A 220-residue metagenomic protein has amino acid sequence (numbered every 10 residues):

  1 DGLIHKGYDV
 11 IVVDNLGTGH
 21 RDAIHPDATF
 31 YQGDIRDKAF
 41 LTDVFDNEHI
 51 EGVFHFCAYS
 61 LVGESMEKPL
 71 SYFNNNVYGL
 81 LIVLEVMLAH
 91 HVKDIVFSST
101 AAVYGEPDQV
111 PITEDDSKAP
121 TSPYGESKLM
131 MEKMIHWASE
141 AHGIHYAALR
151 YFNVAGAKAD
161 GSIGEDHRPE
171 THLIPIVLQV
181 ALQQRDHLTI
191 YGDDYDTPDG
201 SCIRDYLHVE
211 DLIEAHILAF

Functional and structural regions predicted by a protein language model:
D1-V154: N-terminal Rossmann-like NAD(P)+-binding domain of SDR-like oxidoreductases, especially those catalyzing
L84, I217-F220: Generic structural signal for well-ordered alpha-helical scaffold segments
M134-L218: NAD(P)-dependent short-chain dehydrogenase/reductase
